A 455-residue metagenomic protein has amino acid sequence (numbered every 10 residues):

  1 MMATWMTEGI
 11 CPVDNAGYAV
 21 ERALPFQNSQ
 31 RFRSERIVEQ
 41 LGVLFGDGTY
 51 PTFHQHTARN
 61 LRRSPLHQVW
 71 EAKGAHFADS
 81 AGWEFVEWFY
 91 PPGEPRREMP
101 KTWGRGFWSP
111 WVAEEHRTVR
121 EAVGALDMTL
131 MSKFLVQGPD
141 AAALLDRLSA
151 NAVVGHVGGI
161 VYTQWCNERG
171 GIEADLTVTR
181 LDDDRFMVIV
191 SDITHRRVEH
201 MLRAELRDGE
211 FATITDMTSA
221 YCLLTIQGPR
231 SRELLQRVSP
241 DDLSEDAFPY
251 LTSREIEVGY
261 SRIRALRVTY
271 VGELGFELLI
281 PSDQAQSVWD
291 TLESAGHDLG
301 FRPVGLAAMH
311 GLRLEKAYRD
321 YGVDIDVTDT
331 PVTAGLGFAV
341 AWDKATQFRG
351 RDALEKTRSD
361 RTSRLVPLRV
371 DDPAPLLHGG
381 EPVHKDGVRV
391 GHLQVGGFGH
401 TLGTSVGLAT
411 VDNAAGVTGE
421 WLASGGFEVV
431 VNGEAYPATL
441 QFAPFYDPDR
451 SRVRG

Functional and structural regions predicted by a protein language model:
M1: Active-site-proximal alpha-helical scaffold in enzymes
T4-G455: Glycine/proline-enriched, intrinsically flexible loops and inter-domain linkers
